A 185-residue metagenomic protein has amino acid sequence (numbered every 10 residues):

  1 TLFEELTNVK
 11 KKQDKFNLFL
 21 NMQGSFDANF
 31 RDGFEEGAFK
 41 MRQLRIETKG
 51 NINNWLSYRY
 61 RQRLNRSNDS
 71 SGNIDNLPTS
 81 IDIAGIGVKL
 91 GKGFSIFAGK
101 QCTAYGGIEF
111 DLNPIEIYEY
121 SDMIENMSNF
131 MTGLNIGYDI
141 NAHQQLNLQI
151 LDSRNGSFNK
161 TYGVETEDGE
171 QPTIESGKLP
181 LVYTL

Functional and structural regions predicted by a protein language model:
T1-I96, L134-L146: Beta-barrel outer-membrane channel/assembly domains of diderm bacteria
F3-E4, S67-D69, K89-I96, I124-L185: Signature for the C-terminal beta-barrel architecture of outer-membrane proteins
S25-R31, R63-S71, Q101-G107, I117-Y120 (+2 more regions): Sequence/structural signature of outer-membrane beta-barrel proteins
E36-K40, N76-P78, N113-E119, G163-G169: Flexible, surface-exposed loop regions and adjacent strand-edge segments of Gram-negative outer-membrane beta-barrel
I81-E116, D122-N126: A generic, well-ordered mixed alpha/beta core segment in the N-terminal half of proteins
